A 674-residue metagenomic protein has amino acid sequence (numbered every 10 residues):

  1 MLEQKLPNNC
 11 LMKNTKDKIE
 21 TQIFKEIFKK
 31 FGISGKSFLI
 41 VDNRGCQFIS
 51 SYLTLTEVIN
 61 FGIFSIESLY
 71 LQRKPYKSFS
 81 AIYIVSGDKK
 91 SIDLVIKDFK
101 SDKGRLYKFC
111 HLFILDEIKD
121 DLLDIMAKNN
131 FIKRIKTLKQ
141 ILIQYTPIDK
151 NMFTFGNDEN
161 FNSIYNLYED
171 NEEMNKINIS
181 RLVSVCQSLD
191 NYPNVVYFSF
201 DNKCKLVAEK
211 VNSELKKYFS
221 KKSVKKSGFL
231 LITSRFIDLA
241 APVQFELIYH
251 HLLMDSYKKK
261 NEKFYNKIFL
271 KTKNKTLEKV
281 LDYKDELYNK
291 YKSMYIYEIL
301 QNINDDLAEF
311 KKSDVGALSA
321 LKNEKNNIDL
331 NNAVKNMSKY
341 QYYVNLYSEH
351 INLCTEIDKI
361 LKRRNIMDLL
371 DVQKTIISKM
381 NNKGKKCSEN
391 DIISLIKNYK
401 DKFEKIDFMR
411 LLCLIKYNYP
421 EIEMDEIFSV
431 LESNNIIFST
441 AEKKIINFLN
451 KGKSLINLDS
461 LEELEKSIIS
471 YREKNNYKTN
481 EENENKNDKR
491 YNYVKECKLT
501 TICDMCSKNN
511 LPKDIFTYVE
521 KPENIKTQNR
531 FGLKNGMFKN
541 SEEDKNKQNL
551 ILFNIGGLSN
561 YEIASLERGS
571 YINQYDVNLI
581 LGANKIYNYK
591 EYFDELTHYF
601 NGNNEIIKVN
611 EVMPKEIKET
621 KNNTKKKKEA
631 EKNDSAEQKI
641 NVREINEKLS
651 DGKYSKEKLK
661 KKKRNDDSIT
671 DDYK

Functional and structural regions predicted by a protein language model:
M1-K662, I669-K674: Extended, well-folded catalytic/binding cores that form a central cleft or groove in large enzyme and scaffold domains
